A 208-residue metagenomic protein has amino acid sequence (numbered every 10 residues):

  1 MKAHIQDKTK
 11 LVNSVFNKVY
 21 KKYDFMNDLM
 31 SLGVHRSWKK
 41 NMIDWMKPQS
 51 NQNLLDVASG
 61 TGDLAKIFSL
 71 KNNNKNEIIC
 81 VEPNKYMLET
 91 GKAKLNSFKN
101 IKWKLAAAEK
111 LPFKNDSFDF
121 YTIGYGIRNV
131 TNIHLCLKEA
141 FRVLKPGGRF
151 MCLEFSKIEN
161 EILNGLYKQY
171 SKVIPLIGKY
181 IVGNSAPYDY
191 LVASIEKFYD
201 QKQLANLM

Functional and structural regions predicted by a protein language model:
M1-D24: N-terminal, positively charged/glycine-rich alpha-helical extensions of SAM-dependent methyltransferases
K10-L11, V81, L153-L207: C-terminal alpha-helical "lid/dimerization" subdomain adjacent to the S-adenosyl-L-methionine
L32-S50, I67: Conserved alpha-helix/loop element of class I SAM-dependent methyltransferases that forms part of the SAM/SAH-binding
M46-P48, N72, L95, L144: A generic alpha-to-beta junction signature in SAM-dependent methyltransferases
N53-K110: Class I SAM-dependent methyltransferase SAM/SAH-binding core
E109-Y121: A short acidic, Gly/Pro-enriched loop at the edge of an enzyme's catalytic core that lines a small-molecule cofactor
D119-I133: A short SAM/SAH-binding and catalytic strip from SAM-dependent methyltransferases
H134-R149: A short glycine-rich, Lys/Arg-flanked "PGG" loop and its adjoining helix->strand segment in the class I
